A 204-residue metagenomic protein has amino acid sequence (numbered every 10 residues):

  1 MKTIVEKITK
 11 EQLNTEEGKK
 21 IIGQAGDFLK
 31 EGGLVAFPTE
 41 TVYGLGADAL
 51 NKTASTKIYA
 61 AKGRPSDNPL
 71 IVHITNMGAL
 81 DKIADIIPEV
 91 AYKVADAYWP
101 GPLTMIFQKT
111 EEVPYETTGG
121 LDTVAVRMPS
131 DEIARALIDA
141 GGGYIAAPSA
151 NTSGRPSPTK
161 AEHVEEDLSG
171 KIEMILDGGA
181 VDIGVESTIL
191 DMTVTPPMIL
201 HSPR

Functional and structural regions predicted by a protein language model:
M1-R204: Active-site-adjacent structural elements in enzyme catalytic cores
